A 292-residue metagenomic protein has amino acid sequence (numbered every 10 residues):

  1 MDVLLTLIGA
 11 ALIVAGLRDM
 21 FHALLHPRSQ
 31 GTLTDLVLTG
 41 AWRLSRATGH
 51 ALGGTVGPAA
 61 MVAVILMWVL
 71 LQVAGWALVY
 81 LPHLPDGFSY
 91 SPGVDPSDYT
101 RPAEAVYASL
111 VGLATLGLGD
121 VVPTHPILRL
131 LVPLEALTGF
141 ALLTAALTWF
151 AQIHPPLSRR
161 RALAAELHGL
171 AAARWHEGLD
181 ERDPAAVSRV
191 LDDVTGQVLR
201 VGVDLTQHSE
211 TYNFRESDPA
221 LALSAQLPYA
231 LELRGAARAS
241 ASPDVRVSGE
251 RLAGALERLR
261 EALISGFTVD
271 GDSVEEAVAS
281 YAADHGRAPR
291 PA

Functional and structural regions predicted by a protein language model:
D2-Q30, A63-W68: Transmembrane alpha-helix/interfacial motif
A11-M20, S91-V94, D98-R161: Pore domain of cation channels
R18-P27, V69-Y107: Outer-pore turret/helix-boundary of cation channels
D19-A23, G31, D35, A77 (+3 more regions): Short helix-terminus and kink motifs of transmembrane alpha helices, predominantly at the cytoplasmic interface
P27-A51, Y90-P92, A162-H168: Membrane-interface amphipathic/juxtamembrane segments adjacent to transmembrane helices
S45-M61, D120: Cytosolic juxtamembrane amphipathic/interface segments immediately preceding and feeding into a transmembrane helix
H154-E177: Membrane-proximal helical linkers
A171, W175-A292: Soluble C-terminal extramembrane regulatory/interaction domains of multi-pass membrane proteins
